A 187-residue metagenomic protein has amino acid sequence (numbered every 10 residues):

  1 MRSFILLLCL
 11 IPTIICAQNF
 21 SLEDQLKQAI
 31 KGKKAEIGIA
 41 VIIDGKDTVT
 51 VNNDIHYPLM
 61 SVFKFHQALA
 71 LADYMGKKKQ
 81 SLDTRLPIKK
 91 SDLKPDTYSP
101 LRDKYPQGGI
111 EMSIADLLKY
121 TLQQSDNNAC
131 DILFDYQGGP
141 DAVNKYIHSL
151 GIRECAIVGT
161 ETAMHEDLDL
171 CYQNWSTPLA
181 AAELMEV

Functional and structural regions predicted by a protein language model:
M1-S21: Bacterial Sec-dependent N-terminal signal peptides
I11, L93-D131: Conserved catalytic neighborhood of penicillin-recognizing serine enzymes
N19-N53: A short, well-structured edge-of-sheet supersecondary motif
E36, D131-M185: Mid-domain, small-residue-enriched loop/turn segments at the edges of structured enzyme/sensor domains
G38-I42, T50, H66, P87 (+1 more regions): Soluble periplasmic/extracytoplasmic beta-strand elements of cell-envelope proteins
P58-L86: Active-site SXXK
L69-K77, D135, E183-V187: Short glycine/serine- and small hydrophobic-enriched flexible loop segments
L82-S99, Q137-G138: Acidic helix-start/capping segments at beta-turn-to-alpha-helix junctions
